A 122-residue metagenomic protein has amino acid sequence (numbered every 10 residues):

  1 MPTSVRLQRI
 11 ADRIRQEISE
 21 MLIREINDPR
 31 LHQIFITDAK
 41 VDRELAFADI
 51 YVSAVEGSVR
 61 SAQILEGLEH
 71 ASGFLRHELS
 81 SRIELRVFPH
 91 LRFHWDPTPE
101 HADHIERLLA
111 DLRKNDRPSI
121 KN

Functional and structural regions predicted by a protein language model:
M1-F47, S53-N122: Charge-rich, low-complexity N-terminal segments
